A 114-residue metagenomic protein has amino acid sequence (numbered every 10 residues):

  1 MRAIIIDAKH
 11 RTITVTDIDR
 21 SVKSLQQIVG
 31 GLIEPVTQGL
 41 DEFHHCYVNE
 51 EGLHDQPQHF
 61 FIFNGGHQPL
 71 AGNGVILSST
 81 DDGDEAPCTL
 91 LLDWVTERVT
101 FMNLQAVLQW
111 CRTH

Functional and structural regions predicted by a protein language model:
M1-H114: Domain-length accessory/inserted modules outside core catalytic folds
